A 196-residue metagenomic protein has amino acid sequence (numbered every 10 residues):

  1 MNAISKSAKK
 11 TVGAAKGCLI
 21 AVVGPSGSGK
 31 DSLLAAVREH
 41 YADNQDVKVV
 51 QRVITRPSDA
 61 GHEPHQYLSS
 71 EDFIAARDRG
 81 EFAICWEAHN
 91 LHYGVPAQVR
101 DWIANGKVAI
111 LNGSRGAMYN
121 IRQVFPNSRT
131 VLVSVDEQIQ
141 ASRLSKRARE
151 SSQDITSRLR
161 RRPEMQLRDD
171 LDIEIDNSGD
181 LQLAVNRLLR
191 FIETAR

Functional and structural regions predicted by a protein language model:
V22: Hydrophobic anchor at the beta1->P-loop junction of P-loop NTPases
P25: P-loop (Walker A) phosphate-binding loop of NTP-binding proteins
K30: Conserved lysine of the Walker
E39-V49: Post-Walker A helix-loop "phosphate-sensing" segment adjacent to the P-loop in P-loop NTPases
V53-A109, R115: ATP-dependent small-molecule kinase phosphotransfer cores that center on conserved nucleotide phosphate-binding segments
A109-S114, Q123-R147, I175: Conserved phosphate-donor/acceptor-positioning beta-strand/loop module used by diverse small-molecule
K146-A195: Small-molecule kinase domains that catalyze NTP-dependent phosphoryl transfer to phosphate-bearing small molecules
